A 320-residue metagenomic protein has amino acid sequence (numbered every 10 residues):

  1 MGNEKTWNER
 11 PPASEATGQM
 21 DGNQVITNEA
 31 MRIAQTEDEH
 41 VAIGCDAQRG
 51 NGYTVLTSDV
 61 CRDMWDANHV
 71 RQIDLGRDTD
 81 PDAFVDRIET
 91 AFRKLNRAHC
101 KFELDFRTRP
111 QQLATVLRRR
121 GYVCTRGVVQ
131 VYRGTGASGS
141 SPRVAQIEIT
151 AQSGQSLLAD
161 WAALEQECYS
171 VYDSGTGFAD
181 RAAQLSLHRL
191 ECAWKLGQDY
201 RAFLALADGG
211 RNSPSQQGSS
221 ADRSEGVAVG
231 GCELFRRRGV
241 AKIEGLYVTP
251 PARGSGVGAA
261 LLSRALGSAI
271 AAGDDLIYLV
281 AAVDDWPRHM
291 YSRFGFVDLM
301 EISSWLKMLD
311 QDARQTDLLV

Functional and structural regions predicted by a protein language model:
G2-L95, R109-P110, Q184-L187, L319-V320: N-terminal charged segments
H40-D46, N96-A98, R109, T125-R126 (+2 more regions): A short helix-loop-beta-strand connector motif used in the catalytic cores of GNAT acetyltransferases and, in some
A47-G50, R109-V123, D199-G230: Conserved beta-hairpin
R77-A159, S170, S303-K307: Acyl-donor-binding surface of acyltransferase catalytic domains
P81-E89, G245-P250, G254-A269, R293: Conserved acetyl-CoA-binding loop-helix of GNAT-fold acetyltransferases
L95-F106, A269-A282: Conserved GNAT acetyl-CoA-binding A-motif
T108-C124, S255, A259, V283-E301: Conserved active-site alpha-helix within GNAT-family acetyltransferase domains
L185-G210, D222-Y247: A conserved beta-strand-loop-helix scaffold within acyl/acetyltransferase catalytic domains
